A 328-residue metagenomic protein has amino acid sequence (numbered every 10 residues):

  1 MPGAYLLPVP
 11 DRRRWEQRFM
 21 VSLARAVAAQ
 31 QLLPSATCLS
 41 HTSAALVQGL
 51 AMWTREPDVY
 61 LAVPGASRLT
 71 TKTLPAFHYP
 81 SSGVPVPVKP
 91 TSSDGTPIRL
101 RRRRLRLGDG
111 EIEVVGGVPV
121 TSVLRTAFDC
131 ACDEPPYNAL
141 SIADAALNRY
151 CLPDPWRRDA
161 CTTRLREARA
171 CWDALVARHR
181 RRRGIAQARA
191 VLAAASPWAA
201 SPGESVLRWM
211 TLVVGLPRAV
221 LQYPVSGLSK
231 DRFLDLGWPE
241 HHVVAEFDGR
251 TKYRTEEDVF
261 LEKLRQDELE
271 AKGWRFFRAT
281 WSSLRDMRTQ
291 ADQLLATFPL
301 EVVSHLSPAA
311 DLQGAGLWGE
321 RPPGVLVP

Functional and structural regions predicted by a protein language model:
M1-R181, L300-P328: Short gly/ser-rich loop at a beta-strand->alpha-helix junction or flexible surface loop bordering the NTP-binding
C151-P328: Surface segments flanking catalytic/ligand-binding clefts of nucleic-acid enzymes
